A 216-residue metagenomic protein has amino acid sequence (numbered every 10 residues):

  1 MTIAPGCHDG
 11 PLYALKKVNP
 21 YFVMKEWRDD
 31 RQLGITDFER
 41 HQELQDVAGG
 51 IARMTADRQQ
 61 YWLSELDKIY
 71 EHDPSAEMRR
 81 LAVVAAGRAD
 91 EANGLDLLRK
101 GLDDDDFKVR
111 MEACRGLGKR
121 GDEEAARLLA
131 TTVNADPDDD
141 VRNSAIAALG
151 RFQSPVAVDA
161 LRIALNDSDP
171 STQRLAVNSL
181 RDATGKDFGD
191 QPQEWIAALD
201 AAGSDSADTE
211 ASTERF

Functional and structural regions predicted by a protein language model:
G6-G10: Bacterial signal peptide processing site
Y13-R31, A52-E71, E91-D103, D122-N134 (+2 more regions): Amphipathic alpha-helical scaffolding segments comprising HEAT/armadillo-like alpha-solenoid repeats
I35-T36, P74-S75, D105-D106, P137-D138 (+1 more regions): Short inter-helical turns and helix N-cap capping residues of alpha-solenoid HEAT/ARM repeat scaffolds
T36-G49: HEAT-repeat alpha-solenoid elements in large eukaryotic scaffold proteins
D182-F216: Terminal, low-structured helical/coil segments at or just beyond the last alpha-helical repeat
